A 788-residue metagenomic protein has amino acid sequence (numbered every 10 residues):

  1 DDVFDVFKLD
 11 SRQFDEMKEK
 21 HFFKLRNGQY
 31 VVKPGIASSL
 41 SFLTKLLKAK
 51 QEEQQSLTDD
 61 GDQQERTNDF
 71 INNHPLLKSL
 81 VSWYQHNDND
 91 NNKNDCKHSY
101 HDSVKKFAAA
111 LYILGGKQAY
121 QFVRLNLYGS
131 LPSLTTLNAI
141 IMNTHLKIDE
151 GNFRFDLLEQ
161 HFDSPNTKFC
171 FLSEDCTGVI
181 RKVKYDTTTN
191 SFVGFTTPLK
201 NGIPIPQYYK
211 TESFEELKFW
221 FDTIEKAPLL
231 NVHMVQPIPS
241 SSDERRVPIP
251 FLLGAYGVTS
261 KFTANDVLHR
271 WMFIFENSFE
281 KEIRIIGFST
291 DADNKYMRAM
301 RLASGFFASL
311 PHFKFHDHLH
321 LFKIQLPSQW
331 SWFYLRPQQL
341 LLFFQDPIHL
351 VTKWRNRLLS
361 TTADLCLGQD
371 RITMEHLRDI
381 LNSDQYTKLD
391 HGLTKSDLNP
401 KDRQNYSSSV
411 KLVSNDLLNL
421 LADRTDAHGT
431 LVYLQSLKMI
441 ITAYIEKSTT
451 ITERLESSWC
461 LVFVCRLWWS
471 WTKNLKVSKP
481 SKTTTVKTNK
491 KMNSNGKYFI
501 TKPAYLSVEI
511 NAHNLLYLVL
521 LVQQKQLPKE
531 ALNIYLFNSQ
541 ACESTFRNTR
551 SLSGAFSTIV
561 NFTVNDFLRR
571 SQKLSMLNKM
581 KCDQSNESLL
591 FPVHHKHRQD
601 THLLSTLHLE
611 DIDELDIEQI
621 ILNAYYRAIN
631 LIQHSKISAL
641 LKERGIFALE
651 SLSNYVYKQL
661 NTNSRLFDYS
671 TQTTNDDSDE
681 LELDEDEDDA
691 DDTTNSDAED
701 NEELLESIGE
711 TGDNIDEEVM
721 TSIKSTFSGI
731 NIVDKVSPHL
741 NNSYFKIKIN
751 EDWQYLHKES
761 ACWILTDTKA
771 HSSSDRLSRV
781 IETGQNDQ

Functional and structural regions predicted by a protein language model:
D1-K24, D222, N231, P239-Q788: Non-catalytic regulatory appendages
D1-Q55: Long terminal regulatory regions of eukaryotic proteins
K33-P34, L40-S41, D60-A109, L134 (+1 more regions): Basic, short loop/linker segments at the boundary and entry of helix-turn-helix/winged-helix-like folds
N87, N91-H98, L111, G115-E215 (+2 more regions): Electropositive nucleic-acid engagement tracts
N92-D95, F107-A109, F155-Q160, E216-D222 (+3 more regions): Eukaryotic intrinsically disordered and solvent-exposed regulatory patches
C96-I148, I238-R246, V258-E282, F288: Short, positively charged, Gly/Tyr-enriched micro-motifs that form contact patches at catalytic or ligand/partner
V123, F171-V179, V235, F288-D291 (+2 more regions): Short, conserved catalytic/metal-binding motifs centered on acidic residues
F171, Y208-D243: Active-site cores of enzymes that catalyze phosphoryl transfer or operate on phosphate-rich substrates
